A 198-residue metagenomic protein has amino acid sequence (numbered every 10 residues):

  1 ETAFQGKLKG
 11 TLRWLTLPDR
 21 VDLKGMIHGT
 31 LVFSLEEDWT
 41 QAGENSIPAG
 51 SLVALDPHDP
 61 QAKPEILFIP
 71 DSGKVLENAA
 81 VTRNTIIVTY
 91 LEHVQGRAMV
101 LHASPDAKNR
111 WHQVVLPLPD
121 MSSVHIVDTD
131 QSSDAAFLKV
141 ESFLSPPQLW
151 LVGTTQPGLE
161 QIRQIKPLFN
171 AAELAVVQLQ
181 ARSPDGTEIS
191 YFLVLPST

Functional and structural regions predicted by a protein language model:
E1-L35, I66, P70, E77-V81 (+3 more regions): Non-catalytic accessory segments flanking enzyme active sites
F33-I47: Short, conserved, GDST-rich strand-edge loop motifs in beta-rich repeat architectures
G43-E44, D59-Q61, D106-R110, G186: Short, solvent-exposed loop/turn segments that connect beta-strands within catalytic domains and beta-strand-rich
I47, Q61-K63, Q95: Catalytic core of nucleotide-sugar-dependent glycosyltransferases
L55, P60-F68, G73-V75: C-terminal, non-catalytic "cap/extension" segments appended to globular domains
